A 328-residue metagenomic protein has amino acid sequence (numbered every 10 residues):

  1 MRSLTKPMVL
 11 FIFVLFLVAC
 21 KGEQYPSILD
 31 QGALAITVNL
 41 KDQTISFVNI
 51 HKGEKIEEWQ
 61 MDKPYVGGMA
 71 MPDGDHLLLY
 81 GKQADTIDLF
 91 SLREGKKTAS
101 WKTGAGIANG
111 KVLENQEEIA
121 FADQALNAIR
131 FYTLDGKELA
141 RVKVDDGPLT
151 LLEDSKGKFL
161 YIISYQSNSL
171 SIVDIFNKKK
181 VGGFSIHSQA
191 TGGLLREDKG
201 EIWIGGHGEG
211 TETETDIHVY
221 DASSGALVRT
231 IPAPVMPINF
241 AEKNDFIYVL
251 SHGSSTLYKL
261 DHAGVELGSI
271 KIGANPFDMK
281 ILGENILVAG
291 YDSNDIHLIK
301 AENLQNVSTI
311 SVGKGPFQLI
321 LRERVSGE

Functional and structural regions predicted by a protein language model:
M1-M8: Bacterial N-terminal signal peptides that target proteins for export
P7, F16-E328: Predominantly soluble domains enriched in secretory-pathway, periplasmic, or organellar proteins
